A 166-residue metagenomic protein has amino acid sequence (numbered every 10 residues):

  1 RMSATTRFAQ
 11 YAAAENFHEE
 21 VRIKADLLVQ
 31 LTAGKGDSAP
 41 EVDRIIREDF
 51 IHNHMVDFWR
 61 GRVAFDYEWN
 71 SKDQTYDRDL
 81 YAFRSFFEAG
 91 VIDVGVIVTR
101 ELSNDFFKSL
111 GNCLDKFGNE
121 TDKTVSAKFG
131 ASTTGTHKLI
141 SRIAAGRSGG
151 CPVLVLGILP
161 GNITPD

Functional and structural regions predicted by a protein language model:
R1-G61, Q74-Y81, E88: Active-site metal-binding core of divalent-cation-utilizing nuclease and nuclease-like domains
I23, T99, L159: Residues at the C-termini of beta-strands that transition into short coil/loop
L27, E101-L102, I163: Positions that flank functional sites
L31-A33, S132, G146-R147, L154: Generic detector of intrinsically disordered, low-complexity, polar/charged segments
H52, V56, N70-A144: Catalytic cores of nucleic-acid endonucleases
A64-Y67: Glycine-rich active-site/cofactor-binding loop and its immediate structural neighborhood
I140-D166: C-terminal functional extensions of proteins
